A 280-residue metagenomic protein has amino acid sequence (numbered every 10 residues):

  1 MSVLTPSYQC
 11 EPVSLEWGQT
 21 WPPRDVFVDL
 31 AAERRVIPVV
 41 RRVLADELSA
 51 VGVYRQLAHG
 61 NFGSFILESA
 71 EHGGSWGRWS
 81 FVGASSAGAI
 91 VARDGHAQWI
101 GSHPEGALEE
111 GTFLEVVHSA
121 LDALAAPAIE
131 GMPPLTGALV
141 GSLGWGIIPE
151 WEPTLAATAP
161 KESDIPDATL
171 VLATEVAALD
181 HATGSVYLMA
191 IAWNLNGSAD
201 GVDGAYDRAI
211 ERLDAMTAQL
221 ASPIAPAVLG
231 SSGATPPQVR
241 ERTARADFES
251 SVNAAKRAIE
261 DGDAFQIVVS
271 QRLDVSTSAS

Functional and structural regions predicted by a protein language model:
S2-S280: Extended alpha-helical targeting/anchoring segments, especially N-terminal organellar/secretory targeting helices
